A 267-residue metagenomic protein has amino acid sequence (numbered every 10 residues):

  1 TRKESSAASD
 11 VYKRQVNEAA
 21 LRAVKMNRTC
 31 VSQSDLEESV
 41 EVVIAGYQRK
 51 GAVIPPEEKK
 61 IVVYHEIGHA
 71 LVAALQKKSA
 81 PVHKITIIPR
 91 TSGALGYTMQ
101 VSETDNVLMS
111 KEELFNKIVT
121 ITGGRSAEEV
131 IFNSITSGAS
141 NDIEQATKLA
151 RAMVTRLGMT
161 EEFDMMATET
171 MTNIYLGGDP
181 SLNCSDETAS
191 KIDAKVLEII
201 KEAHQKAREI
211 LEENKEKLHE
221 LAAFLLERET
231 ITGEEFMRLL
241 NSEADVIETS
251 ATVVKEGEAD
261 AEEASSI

Functional and structural regions predicted by a protein language model:
T1-A8, Y12: Single conserved hydrophobic/aromatic residue that forms the stacking wall/gate of nucleotide- or nucleobase-binding
K13-K25, E37-E38: C-terminal helical "lid" of AAA+/P-loop NTPase domains
K25, V42-R49: Hydrophobic alpha-helical transmembrane segments of multi-pass inner membrane proteins, especially in bacterial systems
R28-C30: Inter-lobe coupling/hinge segments of SF2-like helicase ATPases
E37-V42, T91-A94: Short, conserved phosphate-binding/catalytic loop or strand-edge motifs used in phosphoryl-/nucleotidyl-transfer
K50-I61: Short pre-active-site segment immediately N-terminal to the catalytic Zn-binding motif
K59-Y64, A70-I267: Soluble catalytic regions of large protease machineries
